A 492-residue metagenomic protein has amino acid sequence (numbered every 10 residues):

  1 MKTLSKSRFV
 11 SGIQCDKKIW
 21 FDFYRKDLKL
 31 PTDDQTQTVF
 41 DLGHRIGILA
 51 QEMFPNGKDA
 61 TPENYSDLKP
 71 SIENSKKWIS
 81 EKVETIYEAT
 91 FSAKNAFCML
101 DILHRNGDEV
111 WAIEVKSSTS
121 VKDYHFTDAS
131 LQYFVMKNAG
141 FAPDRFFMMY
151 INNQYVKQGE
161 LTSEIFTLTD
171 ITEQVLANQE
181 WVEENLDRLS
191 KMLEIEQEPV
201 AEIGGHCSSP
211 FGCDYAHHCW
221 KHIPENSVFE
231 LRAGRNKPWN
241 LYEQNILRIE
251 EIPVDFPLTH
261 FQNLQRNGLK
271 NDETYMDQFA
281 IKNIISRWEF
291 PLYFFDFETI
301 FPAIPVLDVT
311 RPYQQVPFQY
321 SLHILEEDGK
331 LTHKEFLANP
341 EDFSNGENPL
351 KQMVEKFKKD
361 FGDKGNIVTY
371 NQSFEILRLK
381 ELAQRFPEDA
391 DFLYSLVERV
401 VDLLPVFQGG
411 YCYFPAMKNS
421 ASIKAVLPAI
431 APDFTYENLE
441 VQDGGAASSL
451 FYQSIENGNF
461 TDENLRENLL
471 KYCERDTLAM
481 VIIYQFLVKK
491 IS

Functional and structural regions predicted by a protein language model:
M1-D108, A233, K237-T274: Metal-dependent nuclease catalytic cores that hydrolyze phosphodiester bonds in DNA/RNA, characterized by
K2, R8, G12, T36-V39 (+4 more regions): Cys/His-rich finger/ribbon microdomains and the adjacent scaffold used for macromolecule binding/structural
C15, I102, Q132, C213 (+4 more regions): A residue-level signal for conserved active-site and pocket-lining positions in enzyme catalytic cores
L28, S120-V121, Y155-V156, T259 (+7 more regions): Flexible loop/turn segments at secondary-structure boundaries
V83-A89, A93, F97-D101, A112-V115 (+3 more regions): Conserved DEDDh/DEDDy metal-dependent 3′-5′ exonuclease domain
F91, A280-F361: Conserved RNase H-like, two-metal-ion catalytic cores of nucleic-acid enzymes
R105-E109, R145, H222, L325-G329: Short acidic-glycine loop/turn motifs at beta-strand connectors
K157-E225, Q244, V426-S492: Acidic, Mg2+-coordinating catalytic module of metal-dependent nucleases/exonucleases that use a two-metal-ion mechanism
